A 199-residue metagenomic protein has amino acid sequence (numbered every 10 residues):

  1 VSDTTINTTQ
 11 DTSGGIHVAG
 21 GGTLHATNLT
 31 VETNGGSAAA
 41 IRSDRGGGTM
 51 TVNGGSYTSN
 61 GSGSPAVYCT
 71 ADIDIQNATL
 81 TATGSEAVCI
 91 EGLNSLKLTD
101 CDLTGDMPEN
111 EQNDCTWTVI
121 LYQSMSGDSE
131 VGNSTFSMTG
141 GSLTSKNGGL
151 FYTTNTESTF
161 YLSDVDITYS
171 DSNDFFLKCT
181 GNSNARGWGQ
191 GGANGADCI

Functional and structural regions predicted by a protein language model:
V1-T8, V18-N34, R42-S85, C89-Q112 (+3 more regions): Surface-exposed loop/turn motifs in large extracellular/passenger domains
Q10-T12: Beta-strand-rich domains and repeat architectures in extracellular enzymes and scaffolds, especially beta-propellers
